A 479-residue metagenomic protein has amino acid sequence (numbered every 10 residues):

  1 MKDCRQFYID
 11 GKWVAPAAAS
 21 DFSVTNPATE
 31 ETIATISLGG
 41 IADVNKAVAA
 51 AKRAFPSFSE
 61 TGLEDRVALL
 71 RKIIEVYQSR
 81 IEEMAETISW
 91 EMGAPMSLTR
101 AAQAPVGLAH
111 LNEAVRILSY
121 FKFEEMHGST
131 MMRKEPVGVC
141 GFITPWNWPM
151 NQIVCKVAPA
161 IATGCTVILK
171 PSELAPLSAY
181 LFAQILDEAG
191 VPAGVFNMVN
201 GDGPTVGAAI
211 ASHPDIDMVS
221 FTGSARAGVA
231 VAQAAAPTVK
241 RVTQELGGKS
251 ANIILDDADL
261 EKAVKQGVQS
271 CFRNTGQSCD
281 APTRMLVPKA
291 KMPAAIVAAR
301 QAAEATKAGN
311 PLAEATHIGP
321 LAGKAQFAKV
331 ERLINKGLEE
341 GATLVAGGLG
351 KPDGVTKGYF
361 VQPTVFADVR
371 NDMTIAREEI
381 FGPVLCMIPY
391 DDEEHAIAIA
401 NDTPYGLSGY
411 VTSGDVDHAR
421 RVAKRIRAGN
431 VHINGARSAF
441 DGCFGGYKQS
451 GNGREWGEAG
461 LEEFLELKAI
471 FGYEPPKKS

Functional and structural regions predicted by a protein language model:
M1-A28, A114: Hydrophobic face of amphipathic alpha-helices that form TPR/SEL1-like repeat modules and related alpha-solenoid
A15-P16, D21-F22, L38-A42, A258: A short acidic/small-residue loop/turn micro-motif
T29-T35, I216, I253, K307 (+4 more regions): Conserved C-terminal structural/oligomerization subdomain of aldehyde/semialdehyde dehydrogenase
E30, R66, I88, L111 (+9 more regions): Residue-level signal for inorganic ion chemistry
T32-G39, A54-E60, G107, F142 (+6 more regions): Short, well-ordered beta-strand elements within core beta-sheets of diverse protein domains
A49, R71-E82, M96-F121: Long amphipathic alpha-helix in the N-terminal Rossmann-like dinucleotide-binding domain of NAD(P)-dependent
K122-K262, Y390: Rossmann-like NAD(P) dinucleotide-binding subdomain of oxidoreductase/dehydrogenase enzymes
R226-R370, I433, K478-S479: ALDH superfamily catalytic-core signature
